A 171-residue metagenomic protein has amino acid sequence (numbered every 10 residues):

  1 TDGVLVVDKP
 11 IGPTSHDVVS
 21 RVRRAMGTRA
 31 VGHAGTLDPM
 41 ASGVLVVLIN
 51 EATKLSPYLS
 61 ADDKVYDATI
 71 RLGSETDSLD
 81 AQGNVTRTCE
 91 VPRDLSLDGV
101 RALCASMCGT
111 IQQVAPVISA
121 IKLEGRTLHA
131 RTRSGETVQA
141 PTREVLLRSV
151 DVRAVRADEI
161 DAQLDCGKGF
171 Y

Functional and structural regions predicted by a protein language model:
T1-Y171: Catalytic/RNA-binding core of pseudouridine synthases
